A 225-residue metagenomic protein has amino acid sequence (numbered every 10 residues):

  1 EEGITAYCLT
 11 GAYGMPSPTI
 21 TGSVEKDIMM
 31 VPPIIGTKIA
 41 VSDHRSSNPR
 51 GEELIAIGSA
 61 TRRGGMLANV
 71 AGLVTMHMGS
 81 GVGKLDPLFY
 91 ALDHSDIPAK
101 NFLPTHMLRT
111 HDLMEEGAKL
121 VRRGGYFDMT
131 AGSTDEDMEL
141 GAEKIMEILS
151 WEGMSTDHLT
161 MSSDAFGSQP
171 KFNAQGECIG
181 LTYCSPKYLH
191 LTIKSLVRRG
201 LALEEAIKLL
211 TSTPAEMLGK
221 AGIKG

Functional and structural regions predicted by a protein language model:
E1, G117-L120, L196: Generic structural signal for hydrophobic
E1-G64, M78, L85-Y90: Active-site loop-helix segments enriched in His/Asp/Glu that coordinate and activate a nucleophilic water at divalent
T5, Y126, A202: Residue-level detector of anion-binding/catalytic polar loops
Y13-G14, T134, L210: Conserved beta-strand edge residues that scaffold enzyme active sites
S17-I20, E139-L140, A215-E216: Short Asp/Glu-rich motifs
V24-P32, A91-S95, A99, Y183 (+1 more regions): Short, electropositive alpha-helical surface patch
D43-F172, E177-I179: Active-site core of metal-dependent hydrolases
W151-G225: His/Asp/Glu-enriched, well-ordered alpha-helical/loop segment that forms or immediately abuts the divalent-metal
